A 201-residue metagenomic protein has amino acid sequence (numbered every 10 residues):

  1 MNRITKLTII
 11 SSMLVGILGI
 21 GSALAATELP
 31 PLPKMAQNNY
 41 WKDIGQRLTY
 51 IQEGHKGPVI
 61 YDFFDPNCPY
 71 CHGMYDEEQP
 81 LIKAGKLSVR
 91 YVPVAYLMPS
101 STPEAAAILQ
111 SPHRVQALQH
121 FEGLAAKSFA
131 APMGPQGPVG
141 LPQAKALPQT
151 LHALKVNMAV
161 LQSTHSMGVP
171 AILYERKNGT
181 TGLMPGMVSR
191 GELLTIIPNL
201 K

Functional and structural regions predicted by a protein language model:
M1-R3: N-terminal secretory signal peptides that target proteins for export/translocation
K6, I10-S101, G140-G168, G186-K201: Extracytoplasmic thiol/disulfide redox context detector
K83-Q110, Q116-G123, S128: Structural microenvironment flanking redox-active thiols in thiol-disulfide oxidoreductases
I108, M184-P185: Short acidic-hydrophobic, aromatic-tinged amphipathic segments that line or gate anion-handling sites
S111-P112, L200: Generic structural signal for hydrophobic core residues of well-folded globular domains
Q116-Q119, T180-M184: Short, well-ordered strand-loop elements centered on a beta-strand within folded domains, enriched for acidic residues
K127-K145: Short glycine/proline- and acidic residue-enriched helix-loop micro-motifs that form flexible lids or anion-recognition
G168-L183: A short, hydrophobic beta-strand/beta-hairpin element that forms part of a small beta-sheet core
